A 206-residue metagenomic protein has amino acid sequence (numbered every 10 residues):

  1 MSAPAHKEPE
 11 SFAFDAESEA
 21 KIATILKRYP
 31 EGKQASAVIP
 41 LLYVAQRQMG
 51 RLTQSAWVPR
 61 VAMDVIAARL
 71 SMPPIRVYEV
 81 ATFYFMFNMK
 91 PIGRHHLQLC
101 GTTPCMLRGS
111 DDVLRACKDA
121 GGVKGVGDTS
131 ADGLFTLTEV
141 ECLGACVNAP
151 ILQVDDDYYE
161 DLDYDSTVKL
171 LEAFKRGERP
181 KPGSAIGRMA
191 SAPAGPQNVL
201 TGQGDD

Functional and structural regions predicted by a protein language model:
M1-D206: Signature of N-terminal electron-transfer/Fe-S-associated modules in redox systems
